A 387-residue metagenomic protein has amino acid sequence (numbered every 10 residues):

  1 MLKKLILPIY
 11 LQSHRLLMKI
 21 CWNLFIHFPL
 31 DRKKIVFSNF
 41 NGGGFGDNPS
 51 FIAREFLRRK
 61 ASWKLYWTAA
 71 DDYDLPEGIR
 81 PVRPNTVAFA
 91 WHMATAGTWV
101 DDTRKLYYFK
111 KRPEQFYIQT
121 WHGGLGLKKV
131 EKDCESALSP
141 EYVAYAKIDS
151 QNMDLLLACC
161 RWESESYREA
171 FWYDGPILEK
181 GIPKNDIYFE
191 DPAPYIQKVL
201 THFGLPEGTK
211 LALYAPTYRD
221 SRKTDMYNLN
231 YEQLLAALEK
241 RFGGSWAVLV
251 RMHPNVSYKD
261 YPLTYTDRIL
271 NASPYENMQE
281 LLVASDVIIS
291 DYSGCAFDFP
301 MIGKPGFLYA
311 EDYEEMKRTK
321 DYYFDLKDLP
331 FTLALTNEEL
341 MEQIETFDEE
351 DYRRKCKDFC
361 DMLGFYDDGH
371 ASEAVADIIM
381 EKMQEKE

Functional and structural regions predicted by a protein language model:
M1-F89: N-terminal pre-catalytic "stem/leader" segment of glycosyltransferase-like enzymes
K3-C21, G124-S136, P140-T224, P254 (+1 more regions): A nucleotide-sugar donor-handling region in carbohydrate enzymes
G46-L57, A170, K180-P262, A334 (+2 more regions): Conserved catalytic-core segment of nucleotide-activated headgroup transferases in glycan assembly
S50-A53, G78-A144: Extended catalytic core of nucleotide-activated donor transferases of GT-like folds
V82-T98, P254-F297: Donor nucleotide-activated moiety binding/catalytic core segment of transferases that use nucleotide-activated donors
W99-W121, L125-K128, Y275-T319: A donor-sugar binding/catalytic signature common to diverse glycosyltransferases and related nucleotide-sugar
E179, Y265, G294-L363: Catalytic binding pocket for nucleotide-activated donors in carbohydrate/polymer assembly enzymes
D368-E387: C-terminal alpha-helical cap of glycosyltransferases
